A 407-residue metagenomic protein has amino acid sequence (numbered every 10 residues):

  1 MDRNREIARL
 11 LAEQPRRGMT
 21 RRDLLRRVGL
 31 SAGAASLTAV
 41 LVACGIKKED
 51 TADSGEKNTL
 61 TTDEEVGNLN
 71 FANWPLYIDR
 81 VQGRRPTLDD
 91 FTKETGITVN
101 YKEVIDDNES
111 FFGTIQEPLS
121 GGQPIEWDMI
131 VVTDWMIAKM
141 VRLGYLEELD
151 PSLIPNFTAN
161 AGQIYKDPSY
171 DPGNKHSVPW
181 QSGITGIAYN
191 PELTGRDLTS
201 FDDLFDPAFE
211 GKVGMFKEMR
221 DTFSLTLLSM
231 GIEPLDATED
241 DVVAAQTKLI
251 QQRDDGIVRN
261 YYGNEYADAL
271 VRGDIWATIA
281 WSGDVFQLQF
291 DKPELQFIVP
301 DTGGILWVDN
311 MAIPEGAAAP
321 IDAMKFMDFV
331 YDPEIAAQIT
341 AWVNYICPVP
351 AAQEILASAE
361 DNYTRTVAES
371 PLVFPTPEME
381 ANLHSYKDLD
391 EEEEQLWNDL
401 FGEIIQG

Functional and structural regions predicted by a protein language model:
M1-D23, A35-A39: N-terminal secretory signal peptides
G45-A52: Bacterial lipoprotein signal-peptidase II cleavage site
N58-I137: Early extracytoplasmic/lumenal segment of secretory-pathway proteins
L60, Q123-V132, E147-I187, K212: A structural signal for short loop-to-beta-strand junctions that line the ligand-binding cleft of periplasmic/secreted
M136, G214-E218, T222, T226 (+1 more regions): Ligand-binding pocket segment of bilobal, Venus flytrap-like solute-binding proteins
G186-L193, L228-I232, W307-D322, M327 (+1 more regions): A bilobed periplasmic-binding-protein/Venus flytrap-type ligand-binding module shared by bacterial periplasmic
D268, T376-G407: Conserved C-terminal helix/tail region of periplasmic/extracytoplasmic solute-binding proteins
P314-A381: Mature extracytoplasmic/periplasmic domains
